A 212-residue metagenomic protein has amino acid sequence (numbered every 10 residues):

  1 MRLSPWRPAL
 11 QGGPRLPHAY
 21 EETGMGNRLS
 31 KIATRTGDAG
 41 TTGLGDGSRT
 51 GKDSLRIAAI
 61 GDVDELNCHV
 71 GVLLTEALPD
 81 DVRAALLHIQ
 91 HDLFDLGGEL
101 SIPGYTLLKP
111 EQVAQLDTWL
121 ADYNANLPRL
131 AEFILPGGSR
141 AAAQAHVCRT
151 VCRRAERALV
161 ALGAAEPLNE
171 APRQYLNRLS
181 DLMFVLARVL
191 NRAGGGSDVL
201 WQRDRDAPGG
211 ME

Functional and structural regions predicted by a protein language model:
G12-G13, G24: Residue-identity detector for glycine
H18-E212: Phosphate/pyrophosphate-binding loop motifs in nucleotide- or prenyl diphosphate-using proteins
